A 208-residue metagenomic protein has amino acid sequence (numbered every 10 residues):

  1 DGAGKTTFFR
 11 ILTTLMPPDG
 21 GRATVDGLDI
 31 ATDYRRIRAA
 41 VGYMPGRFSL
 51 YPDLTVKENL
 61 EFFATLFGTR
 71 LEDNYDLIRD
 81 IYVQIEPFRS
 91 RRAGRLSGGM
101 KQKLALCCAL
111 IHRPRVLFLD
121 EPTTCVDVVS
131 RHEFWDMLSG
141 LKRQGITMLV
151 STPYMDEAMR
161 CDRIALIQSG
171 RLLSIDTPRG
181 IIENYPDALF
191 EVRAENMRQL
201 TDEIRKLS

Functional and structural regions predicted by a protein language model:
T13: Helix-to-loop junction immediately C-terminal to a conserved catalytic motif
G21-D29, I37: Conserved ABC transporter NBD signature motif
R92-L96: Conserved ABC ATPase signature
L106: Hydrophobic anchor residue at the start of the ABC signature
L117-D120: Catalytic Walker B motif of ABC-type/P-loop ATPase nucleotide-binding domains
